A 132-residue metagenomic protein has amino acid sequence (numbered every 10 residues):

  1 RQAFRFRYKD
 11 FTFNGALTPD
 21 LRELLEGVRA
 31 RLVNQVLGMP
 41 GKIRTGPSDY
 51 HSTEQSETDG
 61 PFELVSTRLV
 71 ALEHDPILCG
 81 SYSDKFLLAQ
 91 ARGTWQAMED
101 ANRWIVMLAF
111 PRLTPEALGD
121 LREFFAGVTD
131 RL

Functional and structural regions predicted by a protein language model:
R1-L132: Phosphate-moiety recognition in structured ligand-binding domains
